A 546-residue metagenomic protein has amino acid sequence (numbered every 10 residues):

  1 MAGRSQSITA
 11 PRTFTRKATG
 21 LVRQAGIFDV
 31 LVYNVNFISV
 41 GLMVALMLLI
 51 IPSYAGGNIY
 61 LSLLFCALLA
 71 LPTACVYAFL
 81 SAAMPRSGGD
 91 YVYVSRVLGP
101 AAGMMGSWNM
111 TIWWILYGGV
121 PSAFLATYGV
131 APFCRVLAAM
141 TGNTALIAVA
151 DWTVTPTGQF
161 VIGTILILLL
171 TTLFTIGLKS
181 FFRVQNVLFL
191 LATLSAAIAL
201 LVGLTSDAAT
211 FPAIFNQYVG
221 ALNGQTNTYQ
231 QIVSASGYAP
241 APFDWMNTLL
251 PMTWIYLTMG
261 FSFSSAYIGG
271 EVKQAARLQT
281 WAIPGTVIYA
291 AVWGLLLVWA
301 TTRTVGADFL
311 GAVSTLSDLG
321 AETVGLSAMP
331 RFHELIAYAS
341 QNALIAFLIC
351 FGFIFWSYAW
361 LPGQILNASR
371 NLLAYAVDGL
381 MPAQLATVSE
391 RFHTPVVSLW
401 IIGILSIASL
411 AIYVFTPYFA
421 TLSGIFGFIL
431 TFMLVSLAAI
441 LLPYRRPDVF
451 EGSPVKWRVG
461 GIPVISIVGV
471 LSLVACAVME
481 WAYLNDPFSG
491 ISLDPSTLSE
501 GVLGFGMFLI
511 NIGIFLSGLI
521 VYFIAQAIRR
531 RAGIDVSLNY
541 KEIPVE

Functional and structural regions predicted by a protein language model:
M1-Y60, A70-C75, Y218-T226, Q526-E546: Membrane-interface "cap" regions at the ends of multi-pass membrane proteins
L21, T157-G158, V388-H393, F432-I491 (+1 more regions): C-terminal membrane-solvent junction of multi-pass transporters and transport-like membrane proteins
A25, G158-T226, G260, A282-Y289 (+4 more regions): Membrane-interface loop-to-helix entry segments
M43-V154, G158-Q159, G504-L519: Extracellular loop-to-transmembrane helix junctions
L49-L63, G142-P156, K179-F189, I345-I349 (+5 more regions): Transmembrane helix-loop boundary segments of multi-pass membrane transporters
V92-V94, G99, C134-A138, V219 (+3 more regions): TM-loop-TM module centered on a large, flexible mid-protein loop between adjacent transmembrane helices in multi-pass
I115, T157-T164, V272-A276, W281 (+3 more regions): Loop-to-transmembrane helix boundary motifs in multi-pass membrane proteins
G142-T157, N186-Q341, T497-L498: Helix-loop-helix junctions that connect adjacent transmembrane segments in multi-pass membrane transporters
